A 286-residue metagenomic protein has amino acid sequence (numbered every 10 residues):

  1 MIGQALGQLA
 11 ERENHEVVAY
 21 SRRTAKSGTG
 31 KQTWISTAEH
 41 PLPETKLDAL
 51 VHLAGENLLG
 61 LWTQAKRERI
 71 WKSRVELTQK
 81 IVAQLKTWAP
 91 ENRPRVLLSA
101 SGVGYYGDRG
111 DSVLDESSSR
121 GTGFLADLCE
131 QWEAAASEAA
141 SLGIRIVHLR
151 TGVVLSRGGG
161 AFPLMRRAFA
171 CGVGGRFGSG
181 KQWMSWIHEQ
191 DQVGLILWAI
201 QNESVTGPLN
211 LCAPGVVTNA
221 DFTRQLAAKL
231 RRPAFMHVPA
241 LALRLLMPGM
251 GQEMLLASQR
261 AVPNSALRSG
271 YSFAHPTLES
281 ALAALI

Functional and structural regions predicted by a protein language model:
K26-K80: NAD(P)H-binding glycine-rich loop region in Rossmannoid oxidoreductase-like domains and their noncatalytic homologs
Q79-G123: Conserved Rossmann-fold NAD(P)-dependent oxidoreductase catalytic core, especially the SDR/UDP-sugar
S101, A134-R157: Conserved beta-loop-beta element that borders a ligand/cofactor-binding pocket
G121-F124, G152-G159, S179-E189, I200: Glycine-rich "substrate-gating" loop/helix at the edge of Rossmann-like oxidoreductase active sites
E130, L142-I144, L155-L164, A199-L209: Glycine/proline-rich active-site loop of Rossmann-fold NAD(P)-dependent oxidoreductases
R166-G174, Q182-V217: Alpha-helical substrate-binding/gating segment
N202-G249, A283: Mid/C-terminal beta-alpha module of Rossmann-like enzyme folds, strongest in SDR-family dehydrogenases/epimerases
Q252-I286: C-terminal amphipathic/interface module of NAD(P)-dependent oxidoreductases and related NAD-binding regulators
